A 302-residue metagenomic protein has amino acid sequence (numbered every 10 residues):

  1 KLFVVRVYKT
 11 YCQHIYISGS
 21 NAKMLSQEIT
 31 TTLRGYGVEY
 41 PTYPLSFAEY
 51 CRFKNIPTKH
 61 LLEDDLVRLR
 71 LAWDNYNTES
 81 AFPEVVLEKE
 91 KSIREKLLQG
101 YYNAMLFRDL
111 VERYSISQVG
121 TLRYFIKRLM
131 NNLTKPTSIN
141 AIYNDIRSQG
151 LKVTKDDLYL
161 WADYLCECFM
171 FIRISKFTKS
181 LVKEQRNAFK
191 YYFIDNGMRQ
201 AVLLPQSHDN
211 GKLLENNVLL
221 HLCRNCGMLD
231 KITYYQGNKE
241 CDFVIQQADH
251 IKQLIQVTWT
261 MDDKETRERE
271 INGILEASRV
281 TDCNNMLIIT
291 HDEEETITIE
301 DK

Functional and structural regions predicted by a protein language model:
L2-K23, T30-T32: Conserved catalytic/switch belt of AAA+ P-loop NTPases
R6-Y8, R267-D282: Short, charged, amphipathic alpha-helix that recurs within catalytic cores of restriction-modification and other
S20-A22, Q27-P136: Interdomain motor-coupling "hinge/lid" segment immediately C-terminal to the ATP-binding subdomain of NTP-driven enzymes
V86-I251: Accessory nucleic acid-recognition modules appended to NTPase machines
I251-D262: Active-site ExK catalytic segment of metal-dependent nucleases
N284-T290: Short, hydrophobic beta-strand segments that form beta-sheet elements in well-ordered domains
D292-K302: Domain-level recognition of nuclease-like catalytic cores that cleave nucleotide substrates
